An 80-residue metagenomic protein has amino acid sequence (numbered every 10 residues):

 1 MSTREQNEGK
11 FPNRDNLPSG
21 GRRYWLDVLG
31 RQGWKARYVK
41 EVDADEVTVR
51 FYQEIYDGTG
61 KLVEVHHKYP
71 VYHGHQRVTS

Functional and structural regions predicted by a protein language model:
M1-S80: Extended interaction-bearing regions that mediate binding to partners or small molecules
